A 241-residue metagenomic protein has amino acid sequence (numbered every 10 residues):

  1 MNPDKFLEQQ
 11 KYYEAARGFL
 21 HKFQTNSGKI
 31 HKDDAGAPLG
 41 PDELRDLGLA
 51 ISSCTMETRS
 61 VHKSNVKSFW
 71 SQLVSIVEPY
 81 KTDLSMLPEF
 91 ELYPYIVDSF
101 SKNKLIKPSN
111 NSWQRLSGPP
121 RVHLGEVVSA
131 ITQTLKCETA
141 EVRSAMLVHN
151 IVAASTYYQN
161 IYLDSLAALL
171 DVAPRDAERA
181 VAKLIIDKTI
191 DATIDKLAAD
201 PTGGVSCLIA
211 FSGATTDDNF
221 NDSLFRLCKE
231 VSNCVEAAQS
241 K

Functional and structural regions predicted by a protein language model:
M1-K241: Charged, E/D/K/R/S-rich low-complexity terminal regions of large eukaryotic assembly subunits
